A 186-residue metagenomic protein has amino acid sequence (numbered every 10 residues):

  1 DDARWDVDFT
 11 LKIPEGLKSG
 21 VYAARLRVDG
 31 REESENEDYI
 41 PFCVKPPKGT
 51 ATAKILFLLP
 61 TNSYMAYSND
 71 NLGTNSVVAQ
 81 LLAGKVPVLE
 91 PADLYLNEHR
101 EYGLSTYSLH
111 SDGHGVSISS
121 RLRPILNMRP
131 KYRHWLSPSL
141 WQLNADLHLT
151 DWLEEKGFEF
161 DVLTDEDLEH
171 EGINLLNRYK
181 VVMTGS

Functional and structural regions predicted by a protein language model:
D1-R31, D38-V44: Ligand-binding face of N-terminal immunoglobulin V-set domains in extracellular IgSF glycoproteins
V21, R31-L175: Aromatic-Pro/Gly-enriched surface loop or interdomain linker that acts as a lid/target-recognition segment
L26, L59, S186: Residues that line or immediately flank small-molecule/substrate-binding pockets and catalytic motifs
K180-G185: Structural motif
